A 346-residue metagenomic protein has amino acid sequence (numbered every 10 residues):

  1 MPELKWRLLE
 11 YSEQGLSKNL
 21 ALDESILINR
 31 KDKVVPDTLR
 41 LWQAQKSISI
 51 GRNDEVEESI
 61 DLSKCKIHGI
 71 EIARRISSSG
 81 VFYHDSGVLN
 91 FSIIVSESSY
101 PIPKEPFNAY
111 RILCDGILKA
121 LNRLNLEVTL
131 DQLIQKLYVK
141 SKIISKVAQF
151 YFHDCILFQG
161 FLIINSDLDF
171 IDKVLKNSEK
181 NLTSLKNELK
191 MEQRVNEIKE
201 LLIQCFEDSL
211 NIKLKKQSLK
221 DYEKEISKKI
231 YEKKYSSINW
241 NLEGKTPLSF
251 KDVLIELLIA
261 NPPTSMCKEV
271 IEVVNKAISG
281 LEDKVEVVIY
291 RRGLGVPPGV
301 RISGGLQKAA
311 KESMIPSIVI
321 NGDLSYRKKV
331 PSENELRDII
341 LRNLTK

Functional and structural regions predicted by a protein language model:
M1-S63, R75, K176-F250: Active-site loop/lid in soluble adenylation, ligation, and acyl-transfer enzymes
L62-P101: A glycine-rich, hydrophobic loop/mini-helix early in the fold
I67, V139-K140, I320: Structural motif
V81-G87, F152-H153, K308-E312: Short glycine/proline-enriched loop/turn "hinge" motifs that connect secondary-structure elements and lie
S86, N90-C205, Y231-N239, G244-P247: Catalytic beta-strand/loop module used to bind and position nucleotide/cofactor moieties in cofactor-attachment
L248-D283: Local sequence-structure signature of Cys/Sec-based thiol-disulfide redox active-site neighborhoods
D283-M314, N343: Thioredoxin-like thiol-disulfide oxidoreductase module
I320-K346: Non-catalytic, surface beta->alpha helical segment in thiol-disulfide oxidoreductase systems
